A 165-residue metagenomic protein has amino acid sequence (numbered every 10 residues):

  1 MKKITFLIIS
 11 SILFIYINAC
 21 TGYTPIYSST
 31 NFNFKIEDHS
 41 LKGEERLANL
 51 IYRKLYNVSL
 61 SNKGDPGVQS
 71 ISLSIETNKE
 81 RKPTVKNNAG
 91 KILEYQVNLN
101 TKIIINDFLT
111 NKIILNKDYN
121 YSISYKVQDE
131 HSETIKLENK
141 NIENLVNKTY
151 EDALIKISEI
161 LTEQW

Functional and structural regions predicted by a protein language model:
M1-C20: Sec-dependent bacterial lipoprotein signal peptides
S11-I12, S29, N62, T101: Compositionally biased regions
F14-E37: Bacterial Sec signal peptide processing site at the extreme N-terminus
T24-P25, E138-W165: Compositionally biased, intrinsically disordered linkers/stalks adjacent to structured regions
T30-S70: A positional/architectural concept
Y56-N57, N62, P66-V68, S72-D118 (+3 more regions): Surface-exposed short loop/turn segments
